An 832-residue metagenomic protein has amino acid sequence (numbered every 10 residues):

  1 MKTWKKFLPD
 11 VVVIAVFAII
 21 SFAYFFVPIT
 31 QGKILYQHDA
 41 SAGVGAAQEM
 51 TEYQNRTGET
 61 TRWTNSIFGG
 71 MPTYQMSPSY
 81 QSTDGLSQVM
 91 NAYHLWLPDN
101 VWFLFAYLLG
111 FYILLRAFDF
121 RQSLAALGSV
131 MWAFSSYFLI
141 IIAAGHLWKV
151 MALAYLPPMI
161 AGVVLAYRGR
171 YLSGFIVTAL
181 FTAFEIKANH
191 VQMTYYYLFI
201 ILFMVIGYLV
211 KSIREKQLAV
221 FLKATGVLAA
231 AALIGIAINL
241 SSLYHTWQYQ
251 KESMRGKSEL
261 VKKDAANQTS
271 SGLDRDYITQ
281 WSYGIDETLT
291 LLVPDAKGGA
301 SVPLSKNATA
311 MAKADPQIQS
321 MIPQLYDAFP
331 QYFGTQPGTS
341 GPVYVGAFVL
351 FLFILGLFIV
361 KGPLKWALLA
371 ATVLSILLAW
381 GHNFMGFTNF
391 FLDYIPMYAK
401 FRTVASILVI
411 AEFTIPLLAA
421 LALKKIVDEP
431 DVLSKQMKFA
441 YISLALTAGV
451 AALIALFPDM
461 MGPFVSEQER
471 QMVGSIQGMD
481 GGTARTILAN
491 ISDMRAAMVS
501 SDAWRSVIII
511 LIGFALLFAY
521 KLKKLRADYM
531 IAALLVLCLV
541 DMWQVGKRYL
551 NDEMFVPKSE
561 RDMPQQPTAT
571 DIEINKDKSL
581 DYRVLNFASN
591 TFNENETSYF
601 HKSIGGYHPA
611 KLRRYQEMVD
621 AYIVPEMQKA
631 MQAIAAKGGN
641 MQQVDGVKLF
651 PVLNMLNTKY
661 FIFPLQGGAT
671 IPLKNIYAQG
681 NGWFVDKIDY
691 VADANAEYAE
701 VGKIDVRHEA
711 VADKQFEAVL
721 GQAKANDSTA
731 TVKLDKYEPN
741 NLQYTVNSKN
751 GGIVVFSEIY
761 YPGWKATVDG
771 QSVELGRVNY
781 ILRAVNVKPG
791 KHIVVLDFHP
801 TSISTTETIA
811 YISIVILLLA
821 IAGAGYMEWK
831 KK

Functional and structural regions predicted by a protein language model:
D10-A46, A231-H245, L374-L378, V450-L456 (+1 more regions): Transmembrane signal-anchor helices characteristic of membrane glycosylation enzymes that use polyprenol
I20-L114, F118, V130-L153, T269-V345 (+3 more regions): Membrane-interface coil-to-helix junctions
T30-A42, T246-K262, Q468-E469, R548-T568: Alpha-helical transmembrane signal-anchor/signal-peptide segments
Q54, E59-T61, N65-P72, M76-S79 (+9 more regions): Extracytoplasmic/lumenal acceptor-recognition loop(s) of multi-pass membrane glycoenzymes
L97-F111, G341-G356, A411-A420, R505-F514 (+1 more regions): Hydrophobic alpha-helical transmembrane segments
S129, G145-L156, A166-A183, V191-A232 (+2 more regions): Contiguous transmembrane helix-bundle modules in multi-pass membrane proteins
K223-Y283: Polar, glycine-rich mid-to-C-terminal structural blocks that act as macromolecule-binding/assembly scaffolds
F351, K659, G668, H708 (+1 more regions): Active-site-proximal, structured, solvent-exposed surfaces of multi-pass membrane proteins that position macromolecular
